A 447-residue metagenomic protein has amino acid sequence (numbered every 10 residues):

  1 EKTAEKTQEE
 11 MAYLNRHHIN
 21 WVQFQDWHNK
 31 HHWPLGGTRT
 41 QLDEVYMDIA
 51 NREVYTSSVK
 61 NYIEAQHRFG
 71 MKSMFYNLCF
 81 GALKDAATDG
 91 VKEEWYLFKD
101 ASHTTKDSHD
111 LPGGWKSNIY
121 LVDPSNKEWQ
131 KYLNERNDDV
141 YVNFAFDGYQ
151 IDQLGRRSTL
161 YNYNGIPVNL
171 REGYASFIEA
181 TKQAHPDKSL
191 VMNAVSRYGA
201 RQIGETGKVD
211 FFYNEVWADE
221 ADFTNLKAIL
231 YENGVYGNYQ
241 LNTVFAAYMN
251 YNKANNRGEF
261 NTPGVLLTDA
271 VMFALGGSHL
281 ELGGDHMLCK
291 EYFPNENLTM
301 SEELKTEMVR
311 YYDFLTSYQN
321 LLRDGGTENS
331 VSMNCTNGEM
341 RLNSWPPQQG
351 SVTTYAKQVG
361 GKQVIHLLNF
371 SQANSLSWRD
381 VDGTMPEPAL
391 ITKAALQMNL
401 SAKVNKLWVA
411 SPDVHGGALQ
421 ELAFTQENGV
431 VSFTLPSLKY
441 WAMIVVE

Functional and structural regions predicted by a protein language model:
E1, F75, C79-F144: Active-site-adjacent "subsite" loops/lids of carbohydrate-active enzymes
K2-A4, T40-T56, G114-Y132, T159-R171 (+2 more regions): The substrate-binding groove and active-site-proximal loops of carbohydrate-active enzymes, especially glycoside
K2-V91, W95, K131-Y132, E172-S176: Aromatic- and glycine-enriched glycan-recognition loops and surfaces that form the carbohydrate-binding subsites
P124-F211, W217-I229: Active-site neighborhood of glycoside hydrolase catalytic domains
Q153, Y239-G326, V359, S371: Aromatic/acidic polysaccharide-binding cleft in carbohydrate-active enzymes
M340-A402, A442: Carbohydrate-binding surface patches
W408-V431: Solvent-exposed beta-strand/loop surfaces of large extracellular or lumenal domains
E427-E447: C-terminal beta-strand-rich structural cap/linker in extracellular carbohydrate-active enzymes
